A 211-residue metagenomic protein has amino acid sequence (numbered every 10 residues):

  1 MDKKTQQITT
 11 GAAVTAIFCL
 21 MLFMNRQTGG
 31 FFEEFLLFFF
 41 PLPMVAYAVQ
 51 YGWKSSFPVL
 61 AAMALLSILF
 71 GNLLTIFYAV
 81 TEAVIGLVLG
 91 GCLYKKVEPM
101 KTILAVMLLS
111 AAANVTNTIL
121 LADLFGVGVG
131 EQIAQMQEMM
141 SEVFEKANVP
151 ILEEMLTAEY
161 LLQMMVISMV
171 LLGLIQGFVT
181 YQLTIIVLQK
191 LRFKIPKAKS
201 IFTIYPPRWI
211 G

Functional and structural regions predicted by a protein language model:
M1-A62: Hydrophobic transmembrane alpha-helices
K3-T9, T157-G211: Alpha-helical transmembrane segments and their cytosolic interface
T9, T15, V80-A122: Short helix-perturbing small/polar motifs within transmembrane alpha-helices
V14, F18-L22, L109-T118, L172 (+1 more regions): Alpha-helical transmembrane segments of multipass membrane proteins
F23-E33, A64-G91: Interfacial aromatic-anchored transmembrane helix boundaries in multi-pass membrane proteins
S56-L60, T75, T102: Alpha-helical transmembrane segments and their helix-entry boundary regions
L87, D123, G128-E131, Q135 (+3 more regions): Membrane-spanning helices that line or support transport/gating and their immediate boundary helices in channels
T118-M164: Membrane-interface interhelical loops and short interface/amphipathic helices in multi-pass inner-membrane
